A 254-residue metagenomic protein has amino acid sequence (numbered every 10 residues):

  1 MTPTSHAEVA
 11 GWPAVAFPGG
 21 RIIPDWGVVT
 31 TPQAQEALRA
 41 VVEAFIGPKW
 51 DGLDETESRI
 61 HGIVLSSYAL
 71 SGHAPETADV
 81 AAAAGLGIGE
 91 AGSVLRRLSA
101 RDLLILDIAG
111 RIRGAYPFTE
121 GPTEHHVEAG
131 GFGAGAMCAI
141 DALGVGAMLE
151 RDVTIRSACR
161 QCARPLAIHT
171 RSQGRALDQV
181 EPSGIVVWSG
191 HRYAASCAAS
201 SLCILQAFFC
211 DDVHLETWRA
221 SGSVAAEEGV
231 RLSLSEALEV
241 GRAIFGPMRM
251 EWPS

Functional and structural regions predicted by a protein language model:
T2-P32, A134, M148-I155, P165-S254: Long, low-complexity, charge-rich intrinsically disordered regions
P32-G62: Short alpha-helical segments that sit at the start of domains
D51-E57, D107-G130, S172: Short, cationic-aromatic polyanion-contact patches
I60, V80, G87-D107: Basic amphipathic alpha-helical segments that dock to polyanions
I63-S67: Short amphipathic alpha-helical elements of helix-turn-helix/winged-helix folds
L70-A84: Short acidic, hydrophobic short linear motifs in intrinsically disordered regions
Y116-D152: Short, amphipathic alpha-helical interaction segments positioned at domain boundaries
C159-C162: Short cysteine-rich clusters marking metal-coordination/redox-active sites
